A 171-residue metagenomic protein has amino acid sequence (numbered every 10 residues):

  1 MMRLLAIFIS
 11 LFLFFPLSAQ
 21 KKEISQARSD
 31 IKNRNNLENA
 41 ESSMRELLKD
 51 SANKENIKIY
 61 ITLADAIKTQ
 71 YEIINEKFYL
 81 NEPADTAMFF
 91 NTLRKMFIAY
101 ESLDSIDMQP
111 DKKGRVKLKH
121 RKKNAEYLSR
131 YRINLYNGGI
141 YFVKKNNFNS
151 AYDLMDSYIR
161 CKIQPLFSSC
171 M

Functional and structural regions predicted by a protein language model:
M1-S29: Bacterial Sec-dependent N-terminal signal peptides
Q20-M88: Start-of-domain marker
D30, N36, S43-L47, Y60 (+4 more regions): Alpha-helical solenoid repeat scaffolds, predominantly canonical TPR units
K54, A66-K145, D153, R160-C170: Short coil/linker segments at helix-helix boundaries
